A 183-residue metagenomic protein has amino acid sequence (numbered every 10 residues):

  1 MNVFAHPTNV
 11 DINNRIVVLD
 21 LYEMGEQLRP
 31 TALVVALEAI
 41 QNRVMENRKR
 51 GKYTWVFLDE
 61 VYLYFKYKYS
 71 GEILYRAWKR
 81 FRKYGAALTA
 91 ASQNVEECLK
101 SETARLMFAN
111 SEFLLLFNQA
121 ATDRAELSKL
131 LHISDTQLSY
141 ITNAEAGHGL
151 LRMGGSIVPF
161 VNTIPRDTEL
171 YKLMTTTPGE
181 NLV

Functional and structural regions predicted by a protein language model:
M1-A86, L99-E102, Y140-A144, G149-G155: P-loop NTPase motor domains
S92: H-loop/switch region of ABC-family ATPase nucleotide-binding domains
E96-V183: P-loop NTPase motor core of the ASCE superfamily
